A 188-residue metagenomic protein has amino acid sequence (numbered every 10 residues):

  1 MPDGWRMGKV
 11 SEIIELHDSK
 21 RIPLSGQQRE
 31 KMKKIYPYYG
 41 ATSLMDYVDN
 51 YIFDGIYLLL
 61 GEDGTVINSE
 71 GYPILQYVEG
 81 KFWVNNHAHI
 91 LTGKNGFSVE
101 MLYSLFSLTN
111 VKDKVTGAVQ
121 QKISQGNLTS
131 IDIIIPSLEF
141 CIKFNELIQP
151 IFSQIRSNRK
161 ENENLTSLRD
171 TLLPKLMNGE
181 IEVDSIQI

Functional and structural regions predicted by a protein language model:
M1-P23, Q28-G40, I134-V183: Non-catalytic DNA-recognition/assembly elements of restriction-modification systems
R6-P136, Q187: DNA target-recognition domains and sequence-specific DNA-contacting regions of bacterial/archaeal
